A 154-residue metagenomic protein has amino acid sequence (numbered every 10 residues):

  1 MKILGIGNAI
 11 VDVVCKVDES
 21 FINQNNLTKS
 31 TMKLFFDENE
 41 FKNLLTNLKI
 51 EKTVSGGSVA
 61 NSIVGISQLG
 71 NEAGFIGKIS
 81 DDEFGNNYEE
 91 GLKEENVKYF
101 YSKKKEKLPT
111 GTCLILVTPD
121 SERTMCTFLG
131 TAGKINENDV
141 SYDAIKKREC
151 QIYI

Functional and structural regions predicted by a protein language model:
M1-I76: Glycine-rich phosphate/adenosyl-contacting loop at the front of the ribokinase-like
K2, Q151-I152: Structural motif
M32-T53, Q68-Q151: Conserved N-terminal subdomain of the carbohydrate kinase-like
